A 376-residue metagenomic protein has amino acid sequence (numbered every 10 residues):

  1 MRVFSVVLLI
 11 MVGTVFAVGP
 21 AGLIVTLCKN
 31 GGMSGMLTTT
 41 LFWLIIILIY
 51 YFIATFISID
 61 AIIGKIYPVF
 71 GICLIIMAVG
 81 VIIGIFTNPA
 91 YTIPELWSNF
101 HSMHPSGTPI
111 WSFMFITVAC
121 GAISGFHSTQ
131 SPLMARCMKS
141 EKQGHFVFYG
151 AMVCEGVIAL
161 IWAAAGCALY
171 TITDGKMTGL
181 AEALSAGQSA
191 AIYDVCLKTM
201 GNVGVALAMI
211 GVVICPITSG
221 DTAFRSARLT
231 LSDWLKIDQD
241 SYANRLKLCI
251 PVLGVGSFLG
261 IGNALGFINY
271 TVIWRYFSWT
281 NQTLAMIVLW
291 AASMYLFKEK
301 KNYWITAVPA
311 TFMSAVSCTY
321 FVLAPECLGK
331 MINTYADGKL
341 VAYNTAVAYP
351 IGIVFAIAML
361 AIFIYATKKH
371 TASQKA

Functional and structural regions predicted by a protein language model:
M1-F56, A119-I123, G211-D221, D240: Helix-loop-helix module between adjacent transmembrane segments
M1-I10, M36-L37, Y193-V205, L235-D238 (+1 more regions): Transmembrane-helix boundary/entry motifs in multi-pass membrane transporters
L8-G13, W43, I47, I82-A90 (+2 more regions): Hydrophobic, membrane-embedded alpha-helices of multi-pass small-molecule transporters
V18-F42, L133-G156, A191-D194, G220-L248: Helix-loop-helix connectors at the membrane interface of multi-pass transporters/channels
L48-I49, A78, L253-F258, I353-Y365: Hydrophobic core of alpha-helical transmembrane segments in multi-pass integral membrane proteins
A54, G64, C73, I83-A90 (+2 more regions): A generic transmembrane alpha-helix motif of multi-pass inner-membrane proteins
G84-W97, G150-D194, I261-I268: Extracellular/periplasmic helix-exit of transmembrane alpha-helices
M134-E141, F148-G150, C196-T199, I210-C215 (+4 more regions): Hydrophobic alpha-helical bundle architecture
